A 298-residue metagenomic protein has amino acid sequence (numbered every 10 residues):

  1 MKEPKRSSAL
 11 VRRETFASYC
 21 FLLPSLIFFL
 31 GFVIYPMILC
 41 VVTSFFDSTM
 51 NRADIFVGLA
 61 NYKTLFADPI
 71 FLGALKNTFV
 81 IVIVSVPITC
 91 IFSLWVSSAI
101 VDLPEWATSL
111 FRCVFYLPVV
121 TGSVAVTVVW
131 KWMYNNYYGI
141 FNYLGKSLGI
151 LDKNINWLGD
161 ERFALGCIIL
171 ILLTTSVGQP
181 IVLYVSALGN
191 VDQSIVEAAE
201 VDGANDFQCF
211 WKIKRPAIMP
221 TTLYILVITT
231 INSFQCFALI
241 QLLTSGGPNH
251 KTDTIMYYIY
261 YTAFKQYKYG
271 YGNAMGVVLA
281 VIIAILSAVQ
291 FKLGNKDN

Functional and structural regions predicted by a protein language model:
M1-R12: Short, Lys/Arg-rich, polar N-terminal cytosolic tail immediately upstream of the first transmembrane signal-anchor
R13-N298: A structural signal for multi-pass alpha-helical bundles of membrane permease subunits that mediate small-molecule
